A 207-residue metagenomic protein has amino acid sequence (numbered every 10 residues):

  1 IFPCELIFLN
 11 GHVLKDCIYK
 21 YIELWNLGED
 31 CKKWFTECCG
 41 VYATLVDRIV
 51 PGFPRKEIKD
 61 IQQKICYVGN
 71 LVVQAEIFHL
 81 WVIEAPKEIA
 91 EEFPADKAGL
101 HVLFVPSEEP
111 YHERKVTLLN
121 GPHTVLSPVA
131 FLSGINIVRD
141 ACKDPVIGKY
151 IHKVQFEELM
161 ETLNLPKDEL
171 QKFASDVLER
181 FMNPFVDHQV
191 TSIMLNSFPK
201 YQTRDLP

Functional and structural regions predicted by a protein language model:
I1-P207: Substrate/ligand-engaging "lid" and interaction regions
